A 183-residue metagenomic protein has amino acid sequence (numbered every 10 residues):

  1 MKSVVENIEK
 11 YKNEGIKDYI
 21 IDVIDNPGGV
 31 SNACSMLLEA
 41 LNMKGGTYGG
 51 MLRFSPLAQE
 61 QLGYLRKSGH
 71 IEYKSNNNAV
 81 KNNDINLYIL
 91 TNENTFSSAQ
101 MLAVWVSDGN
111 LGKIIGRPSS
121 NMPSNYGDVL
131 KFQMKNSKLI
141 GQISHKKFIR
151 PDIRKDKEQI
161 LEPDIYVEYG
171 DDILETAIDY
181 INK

Functional and structural regions predicted by a protein language model:
M1-K183: C-terminal "post-core" interaction segments
